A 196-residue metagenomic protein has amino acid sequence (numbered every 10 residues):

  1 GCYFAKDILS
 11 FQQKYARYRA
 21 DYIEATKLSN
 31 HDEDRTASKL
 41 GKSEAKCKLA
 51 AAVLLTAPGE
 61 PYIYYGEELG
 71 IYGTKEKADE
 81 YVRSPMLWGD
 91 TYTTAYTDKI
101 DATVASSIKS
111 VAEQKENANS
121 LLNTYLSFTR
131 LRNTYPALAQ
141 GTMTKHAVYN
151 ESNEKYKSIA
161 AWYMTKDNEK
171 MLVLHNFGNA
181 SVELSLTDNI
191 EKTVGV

Functional and structural regions predicted by a protein language model:
G1-C2: Extracellular glycoside hydrolase catalytic/binding regions
D7-H31: Aromatic-lined glycan-binding groove of carbohydrate-active enzymes
D21, K27, R35, K39-M171 (+1 more regions): Loop/helix patches that line or flank the sugar-binding groove of alpha-linked glycan CAZymes
G178-V196: C-terminal beta-sandwich/jelly-roll accessory domains of carbohydrate-active enzymes
